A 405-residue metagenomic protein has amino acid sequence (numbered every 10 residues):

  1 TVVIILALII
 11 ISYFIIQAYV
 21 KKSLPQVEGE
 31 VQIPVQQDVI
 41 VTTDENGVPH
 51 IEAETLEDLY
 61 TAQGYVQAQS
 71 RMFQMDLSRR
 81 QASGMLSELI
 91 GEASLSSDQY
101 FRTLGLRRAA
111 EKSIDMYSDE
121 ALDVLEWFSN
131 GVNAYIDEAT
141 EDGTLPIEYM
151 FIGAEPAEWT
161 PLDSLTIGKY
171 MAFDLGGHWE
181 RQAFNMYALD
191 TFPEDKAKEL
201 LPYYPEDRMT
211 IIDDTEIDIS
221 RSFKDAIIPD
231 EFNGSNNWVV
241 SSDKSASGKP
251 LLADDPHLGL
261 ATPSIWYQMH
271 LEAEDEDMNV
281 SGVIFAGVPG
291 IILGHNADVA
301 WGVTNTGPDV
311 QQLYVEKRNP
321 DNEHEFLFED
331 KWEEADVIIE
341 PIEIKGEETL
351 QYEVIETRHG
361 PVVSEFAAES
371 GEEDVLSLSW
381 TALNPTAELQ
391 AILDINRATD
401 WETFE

Functional and structural regions predicted by a protein language model:
V2-F14: Hydrophobic membrane-insertion alpha-helices, especially the h-region of bacterial N-terminal signal peptides
F14-L251, P256, T262, E274 (+4 more regions): Substrate-recognition/specificity elements adjacent to catalytic centers across diverse enzyme folds
E30, V39-V41, E388-E405: Alpha/propeptide regions of enzymes that mature by internal proteolysis
E52, L59-A62, G248-K249, L260-P263 (+7 more regions): Short helix/loop capping segments that flank catalytic or ligand/cofactor-binding pockets
W159-M171, W266-L271, G307-V310, V315-N322: Short secondary-structure boundary/capping segments
L258-L271, A398-E405: Short active-site loop/helix that positions an aromatic residue
E276-L350: Compact, glycine/acidic-enriched structural inserts
E325-L383: Extended, loop-rich substrate-binding clefts of extracytoplasmic carbohydrate-active enzymes
